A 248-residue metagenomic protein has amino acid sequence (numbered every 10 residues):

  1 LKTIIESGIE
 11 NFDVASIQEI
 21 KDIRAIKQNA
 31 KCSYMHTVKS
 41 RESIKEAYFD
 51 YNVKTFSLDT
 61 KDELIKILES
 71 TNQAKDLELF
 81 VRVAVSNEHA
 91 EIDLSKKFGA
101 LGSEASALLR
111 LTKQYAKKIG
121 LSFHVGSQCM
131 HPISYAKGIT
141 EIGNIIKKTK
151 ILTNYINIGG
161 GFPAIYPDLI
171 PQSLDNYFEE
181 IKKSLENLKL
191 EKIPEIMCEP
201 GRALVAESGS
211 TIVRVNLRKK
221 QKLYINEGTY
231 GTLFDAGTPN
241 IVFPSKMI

Functional and structural regions predicted by a protein language model:
L1-Y155: Active-site-proximal beta-alpha core segment in soluble small-molecule metabolic enzymes
A15, K61, A84-S86, H124 (+5 more regions): Anionic group-transfer/hydrolysis microenvironments
F80, I142-K148, Y177-K189: Alpha-helix-loop-beta-strand connector modules within alpha/beta enzyme cores
H89-I92, A164-D168: A short acidic, helix-capping loop that chelates divalent metal ions and anchors anionic groups
A107-Y115, E180-S184, L188-E191: Structural alpha-helical segments in enzyme catalytic/regulatory domains
V125-S127, I156-I165, C198-R202: Glycine-rich beta-strand-to-loop/alpha-helix junction loops that act as flexible
H131-K137, I165-Y177, A206-L217: Short glycine/threonine-rich loop-to-helix capping motif typified by GTGT followed within a few residues by an Asp-Pro
E180, E195-I248: Charged (often Lys/Glu-rich) extended helix/loop segments that serve as interaction or gating elements
